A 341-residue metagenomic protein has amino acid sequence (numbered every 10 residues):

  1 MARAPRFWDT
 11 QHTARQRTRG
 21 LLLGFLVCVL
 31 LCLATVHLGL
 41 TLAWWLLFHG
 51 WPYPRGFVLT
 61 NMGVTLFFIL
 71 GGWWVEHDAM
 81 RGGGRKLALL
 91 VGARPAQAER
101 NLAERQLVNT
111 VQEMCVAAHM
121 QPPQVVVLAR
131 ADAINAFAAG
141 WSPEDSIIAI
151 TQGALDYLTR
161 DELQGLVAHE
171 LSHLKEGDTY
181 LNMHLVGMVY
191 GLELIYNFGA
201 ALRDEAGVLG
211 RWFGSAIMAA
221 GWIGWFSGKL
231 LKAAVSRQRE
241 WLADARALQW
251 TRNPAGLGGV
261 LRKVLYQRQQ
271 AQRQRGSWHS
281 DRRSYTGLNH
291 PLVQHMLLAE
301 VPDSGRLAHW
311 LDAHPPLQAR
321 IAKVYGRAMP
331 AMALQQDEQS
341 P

Functional and structural regions predicted by a protein language model:
M1-F137, M188-A233, R237, W241 (+3 more regions): Hydrophobic or amphipathic, alpha-helical segments that drive membrane association/targeting
A2-T13, A245-G259, K263, R275-P341: C-terminal capping/extension segments of zinc metalloprotease domains
A4, Q164-V167, L181, M188: Alpha-helical membrane-protein architecture signal
P95-L102, A149-G165, L231, H309: Short pre-active-site segment immediately N-terminal to the catalytic Zn-binding motif
V111, I150, G165-H173, G177-D178 (+1 more regions): Active-site recognition of the HExxH zinc-binding catalytic motif
V116-A117, V127, A136-S142, D156-Y157 (+3 more regions): Replace "in large, NTP-powered and nucleic-acid-processing enzymes" with "in large, NTP-powered factors and other
P123, D132, E144-S146, L292-Q294: Envelope-exposed proteins and targeting segments
L171-G187, P254-A255: Catalytic Zn2+-binding segment of zinc metalloproteases
